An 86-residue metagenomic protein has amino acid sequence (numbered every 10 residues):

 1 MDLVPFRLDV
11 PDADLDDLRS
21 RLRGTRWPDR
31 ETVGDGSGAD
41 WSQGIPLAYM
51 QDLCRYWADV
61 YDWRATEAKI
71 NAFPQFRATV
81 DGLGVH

Functional and structural regions predicted by a protein language model:
M1-L8: Conserved N-terminal entry element of GNAT/NAT acetyltransferase domains
D14-H86: Non-catalytic accessory segments flanking enzyme active sites
